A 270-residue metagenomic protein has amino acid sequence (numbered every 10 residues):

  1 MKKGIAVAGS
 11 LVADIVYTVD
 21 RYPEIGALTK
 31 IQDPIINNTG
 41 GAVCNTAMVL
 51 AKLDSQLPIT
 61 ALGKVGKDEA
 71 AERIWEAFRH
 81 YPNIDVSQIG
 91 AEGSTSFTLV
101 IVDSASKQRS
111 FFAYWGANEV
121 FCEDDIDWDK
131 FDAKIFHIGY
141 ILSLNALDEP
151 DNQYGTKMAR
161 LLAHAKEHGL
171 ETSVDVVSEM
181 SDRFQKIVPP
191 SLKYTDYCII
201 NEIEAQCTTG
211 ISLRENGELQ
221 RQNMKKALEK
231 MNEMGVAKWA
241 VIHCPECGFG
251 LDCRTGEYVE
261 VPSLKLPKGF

Functional and structural regions predicted by a protein language model:
M1-A13, E72-G90, I101-F270: Ribokinase/PfkB-type carbohydrate-kinase core domain
M1-K64, E69-R79, F121, V259-F270: Glycine-rich phosphate/adenosyl-contacting loop at the front of the ribokinase-like
K64, F97-I101: Catalytic-core segment of enzymes that process non-peptidic bonds
G93: Electropositive, gly/pro-rich neighborhoods at or near active sites that engage anionic ligands
